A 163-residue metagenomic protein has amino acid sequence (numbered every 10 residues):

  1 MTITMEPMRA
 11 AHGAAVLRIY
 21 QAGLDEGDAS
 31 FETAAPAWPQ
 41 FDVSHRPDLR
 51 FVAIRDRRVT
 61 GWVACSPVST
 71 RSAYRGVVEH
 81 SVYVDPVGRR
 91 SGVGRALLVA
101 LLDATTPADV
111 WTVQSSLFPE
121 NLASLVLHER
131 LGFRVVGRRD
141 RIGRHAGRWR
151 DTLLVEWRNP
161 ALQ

Functional and structural regions predicted by a protein language model:
I3-V16: A short beta-loop-alpha structural element at the N-terminal edge of CoA-dependent acyl/N-acetyltransferase catalytic
V16-Y20, L24, T105: Hydrophobic alpha-helical core bundles mediating ligand binding, dimerization, or RNAP-core interactions
E26, S30-V87, L98-V99, A104 (+1 more regions): Acetyl-CoA-dependent GNAT
A64, S72, Q114-L117, E129 (+1 more regions): Conserved catalytic-core motifs of GNAT/GCN5-like acyltransferases
R89, S115-L125: Conserved beta-strand-loop-alpha-helix junction that forms the acyl-donor binding cleft
R90-T105, L125-R130: Conserved acetyl-CoA-binding loop-helix of GNAT-fold acetyltransferases
T105-L117: Conserved GNAT acetyl-CoA-binding A-motif
